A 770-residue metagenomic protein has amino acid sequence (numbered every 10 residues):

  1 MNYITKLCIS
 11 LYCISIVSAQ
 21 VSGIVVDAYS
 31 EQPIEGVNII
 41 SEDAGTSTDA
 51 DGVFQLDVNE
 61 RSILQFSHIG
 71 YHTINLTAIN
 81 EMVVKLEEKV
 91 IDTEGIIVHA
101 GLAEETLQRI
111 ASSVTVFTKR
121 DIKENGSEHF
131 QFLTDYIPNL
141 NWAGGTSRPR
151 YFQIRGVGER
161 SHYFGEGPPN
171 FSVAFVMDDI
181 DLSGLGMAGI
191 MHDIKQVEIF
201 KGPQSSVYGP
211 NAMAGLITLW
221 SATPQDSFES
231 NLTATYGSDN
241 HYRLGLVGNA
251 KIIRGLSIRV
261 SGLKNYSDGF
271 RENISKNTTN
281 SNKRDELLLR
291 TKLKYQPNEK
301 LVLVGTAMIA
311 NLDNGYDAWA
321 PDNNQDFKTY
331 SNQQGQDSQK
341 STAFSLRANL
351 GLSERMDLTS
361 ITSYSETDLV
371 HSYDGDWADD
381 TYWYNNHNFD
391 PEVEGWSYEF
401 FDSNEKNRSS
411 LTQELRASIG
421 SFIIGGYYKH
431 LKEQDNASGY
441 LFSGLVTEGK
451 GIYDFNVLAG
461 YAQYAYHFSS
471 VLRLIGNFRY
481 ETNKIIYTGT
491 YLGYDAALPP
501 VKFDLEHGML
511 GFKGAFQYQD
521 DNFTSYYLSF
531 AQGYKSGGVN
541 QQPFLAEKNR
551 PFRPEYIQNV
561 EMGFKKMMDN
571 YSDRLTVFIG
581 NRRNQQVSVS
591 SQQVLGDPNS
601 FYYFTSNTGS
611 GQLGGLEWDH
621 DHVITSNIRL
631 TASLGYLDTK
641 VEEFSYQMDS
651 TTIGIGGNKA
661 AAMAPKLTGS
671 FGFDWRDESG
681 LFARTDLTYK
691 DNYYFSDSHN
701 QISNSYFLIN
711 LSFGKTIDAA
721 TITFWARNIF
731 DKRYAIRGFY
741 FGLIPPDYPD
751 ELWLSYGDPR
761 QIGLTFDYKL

Functional and structural regions predicted by a protein language model:
V26, S67-Y71, I79-K123: Short, acidic, small-residue-rich periplasmic hinge/interaction motif at the N-terminus of Gram-negative outer-membrane
E81-K85, L133, Y151-Q153, Q196-I199 (+3 more regions): N-terminal periplasmic accessory domains that precede and gate Gram-negative outer-membrane beta-barrel machines
I96, R347-G351, D357-G375, Q519 (+4 more regions): Membrane-embedded beta-barrel scaffold of Gram-negative outer-membrane proteins
F164-P203: Short acidic/polar hinge/loop motifs at secondary-structure boundaries that mediate gating or recognition
E229-N231, Y236-S267, R271, S275-N314 (+8 more regions): Transmembrane beta-barrel wall of Gram-negative outer-membrane proteins
K294-E299, M308, A417-I419, Y427-K429 (+6 more regions): Structural signature of Gram-negative outer-membrane beta-barrels, strongest in the C-terminal barrel of TonB-dependent
H467-S470, L474, N483, I579-N581 (+2 more regions): Gram-negative outer-membrane beta-barrel transporters
Y534, N581-R583, Y689-Y694, K715-L770: C-terminal beta-signal and adjacent terminal beta-strands/loops of Gram-negative outer-membrane beta-barrel proteins
